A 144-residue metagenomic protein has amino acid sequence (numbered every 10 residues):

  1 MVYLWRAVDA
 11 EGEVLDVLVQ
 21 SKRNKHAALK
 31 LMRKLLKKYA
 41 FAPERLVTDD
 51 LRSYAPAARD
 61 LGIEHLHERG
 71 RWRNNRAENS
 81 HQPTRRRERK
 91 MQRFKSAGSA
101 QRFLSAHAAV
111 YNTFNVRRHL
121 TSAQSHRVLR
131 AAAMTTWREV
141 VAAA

Functional and structural regions predicted by a protein language model:
M1-A42: RNase H-like nuclease fold core
A7, G12, M32, L46-D49 (+3 more regions): Mobile genetic element proteins and their domesticated derivatives, centered on retroelements and DNA transposons
V19-R23, F41, V47, F94-S99: Conserved, non-catalytic sequence blocks in retroelement Pol enzymes and Pol-derived host proteins
P43-Y54, R71: Acidic/histidine-rich, metal-coordinating catalytic segments
R52-G62: Short, aromatic/basic amphipathic alpha-helical patches
G62-R71: Short hydrophobic/aromatic-enriched beta-strand-loop microsegments
G70-R86, K95, A100: RNase H-like two-metal-ion nuclease catalytic core shared by retroviral integrases and related mobile-element nucleases
K90, Q101-A144: C-terminal domain-tail junction helix/linker
